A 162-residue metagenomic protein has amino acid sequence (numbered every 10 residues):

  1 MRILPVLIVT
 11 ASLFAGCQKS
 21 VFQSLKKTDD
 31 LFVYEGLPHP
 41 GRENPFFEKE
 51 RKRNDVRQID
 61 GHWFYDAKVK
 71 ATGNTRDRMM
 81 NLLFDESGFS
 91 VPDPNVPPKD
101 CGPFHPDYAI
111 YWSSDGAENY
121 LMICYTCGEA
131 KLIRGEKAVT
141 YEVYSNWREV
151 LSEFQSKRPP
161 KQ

Functional and structural regions predicted by a protein language model:
M1-L4: Positively charged n-region of N-terminal signal peptides that target proteins for export
L7-G16: Hydrophobic h-region of N-terminal signal peptides that target proteins for export in Gram-negative bacteria
C17-Q162: Function-determining sites in protein domains
